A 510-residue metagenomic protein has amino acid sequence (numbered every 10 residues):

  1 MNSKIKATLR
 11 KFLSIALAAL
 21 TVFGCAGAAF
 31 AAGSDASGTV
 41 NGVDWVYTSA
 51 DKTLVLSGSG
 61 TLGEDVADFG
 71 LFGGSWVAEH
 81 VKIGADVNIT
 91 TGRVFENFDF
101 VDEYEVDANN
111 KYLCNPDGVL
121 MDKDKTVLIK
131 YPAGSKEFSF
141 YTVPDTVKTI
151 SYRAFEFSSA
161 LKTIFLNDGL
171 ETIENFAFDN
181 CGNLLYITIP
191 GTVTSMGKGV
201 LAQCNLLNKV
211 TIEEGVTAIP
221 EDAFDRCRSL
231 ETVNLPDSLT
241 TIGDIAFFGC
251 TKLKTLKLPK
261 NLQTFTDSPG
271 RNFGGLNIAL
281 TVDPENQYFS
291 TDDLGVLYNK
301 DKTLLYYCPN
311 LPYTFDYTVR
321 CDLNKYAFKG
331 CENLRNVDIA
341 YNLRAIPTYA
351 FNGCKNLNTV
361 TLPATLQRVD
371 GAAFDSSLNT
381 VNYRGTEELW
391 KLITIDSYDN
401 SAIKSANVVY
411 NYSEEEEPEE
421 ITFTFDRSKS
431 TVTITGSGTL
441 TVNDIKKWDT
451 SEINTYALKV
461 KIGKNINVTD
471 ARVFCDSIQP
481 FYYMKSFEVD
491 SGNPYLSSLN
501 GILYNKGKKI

Functional and structural regions predicted by a protein language model:
N2-A16: Bacterial N-terminal signal peptides that target proteins for export
I15-G24: Bacterial N-terminal signal peptides
F23-A36: Sec-dependent signal peptide cleavage junction
D35-S37, E388-T422: Extracellular/surface-exposed low-complexity segments
D35-V55, L280, P418-T433: GGW-centered surface loops in extracellular recognition modules
D44-V46, V66-F72, T91-E96, F140-Y141 (+10 more regions): Short, T/G/N/S-enriched strand-turn elements that build extracellular solenoid repeat scaffolds
K52-T61, W76-I89, F98-V119, K123-T149 (+15 more regions): Structural signature of tandem-repeat unit edges
K130, Y152-A154, E174-A177, G197-V200 (+5 more regions): Consensus positions within tandem repeat domains that build extended binding/scaffold surfaces
